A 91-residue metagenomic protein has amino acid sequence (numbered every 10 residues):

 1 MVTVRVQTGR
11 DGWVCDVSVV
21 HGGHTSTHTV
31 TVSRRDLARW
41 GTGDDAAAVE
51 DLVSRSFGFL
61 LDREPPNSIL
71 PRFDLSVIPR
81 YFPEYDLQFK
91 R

Functional and structural regions predicted by a protein language model:
M1-T42, L75-R91: N-terminal intrinsically disordered, cationic/polar leader segments that include organellar targeting peptides
D45-R91: Acidic, low-complexity intrinsically disordered segments
